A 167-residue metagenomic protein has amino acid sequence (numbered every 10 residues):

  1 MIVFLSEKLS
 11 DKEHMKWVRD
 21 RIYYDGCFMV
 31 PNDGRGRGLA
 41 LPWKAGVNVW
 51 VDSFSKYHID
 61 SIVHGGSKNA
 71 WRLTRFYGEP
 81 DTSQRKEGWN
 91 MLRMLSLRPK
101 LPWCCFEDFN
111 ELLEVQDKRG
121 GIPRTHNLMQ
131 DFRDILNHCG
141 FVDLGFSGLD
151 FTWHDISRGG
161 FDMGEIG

Functional and structural regions predicted by a protein language model:
M1-G167: A shared catalytic/ligand-binding motif for oxyanion handling
